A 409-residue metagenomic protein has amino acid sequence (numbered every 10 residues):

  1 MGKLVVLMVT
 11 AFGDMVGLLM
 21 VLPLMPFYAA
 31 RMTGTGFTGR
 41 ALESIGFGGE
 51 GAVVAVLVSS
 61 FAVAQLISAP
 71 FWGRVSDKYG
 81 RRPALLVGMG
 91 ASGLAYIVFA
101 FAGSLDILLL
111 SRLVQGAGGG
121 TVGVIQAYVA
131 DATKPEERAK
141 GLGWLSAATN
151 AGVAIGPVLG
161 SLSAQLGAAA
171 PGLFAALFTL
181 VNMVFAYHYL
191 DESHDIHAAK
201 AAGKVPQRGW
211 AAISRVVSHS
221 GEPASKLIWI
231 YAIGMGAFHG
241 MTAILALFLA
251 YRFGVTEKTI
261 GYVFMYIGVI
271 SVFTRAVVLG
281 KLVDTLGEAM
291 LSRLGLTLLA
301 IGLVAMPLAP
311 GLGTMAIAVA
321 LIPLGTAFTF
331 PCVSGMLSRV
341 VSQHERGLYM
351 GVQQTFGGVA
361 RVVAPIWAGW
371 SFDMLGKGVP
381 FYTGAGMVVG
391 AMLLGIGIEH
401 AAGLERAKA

Functional and structural regions predicted by a protein language model:
L24-G51, A243-T259: Short amphipathic helix-loop junctions that connect adjacent transmembrane helices in Major Facilitator Superfamily/SLC
L66-G103: Conserved MFS/SLC helix-loop-helix module at the cytosolic interface between two early adjacent transmembrane helices
S68-Y79, T274-E288, F372: Helix-to-loop junctions at the C-terminal end of transmembrane segments in multipass secondary transporters
S111-N150: Cytoplasmic helix-loop-helix junction between adjacent transmembrane helices in 12-TM secondary transporters
L145-H188: Helix-loop-helix hairpin linking two adjacent transmembrane segments in secondary transporters
A164-L177, W370-V388: A membrane-interface helix-boundary motif in multi-pass transporters
D191-W229: Juxtamembrane intracellular "pre-TM" segments in multi-pass secondary transporters
A289-V333: C-terminal transmembrane helical hairpin of 12-TM major facilitator-type secondary transporters
